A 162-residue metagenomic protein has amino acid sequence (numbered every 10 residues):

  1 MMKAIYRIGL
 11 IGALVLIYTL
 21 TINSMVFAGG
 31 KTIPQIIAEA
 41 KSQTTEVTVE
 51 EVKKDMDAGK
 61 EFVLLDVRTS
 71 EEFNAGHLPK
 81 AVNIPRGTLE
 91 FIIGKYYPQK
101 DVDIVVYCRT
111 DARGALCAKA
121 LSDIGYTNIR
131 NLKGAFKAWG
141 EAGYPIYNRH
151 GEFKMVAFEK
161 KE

Functional and structural regions predicted by a protein language model:
K3-I11, T19-E50, D55-F62, E71-D103 (+1 more regions): Rhodanese-like catalytic fold shared by cysteine-dependent sulfurtransferases and DSP/PTP-type phosphatases
L64-D66: Structural scaffold elements adjacent to functional motifs in cytosolic proteins
Y107-C108: Short, surface-exposed ligand- or partner-binding patches at beta-edge/loop junctions that are enriched in aromatics
